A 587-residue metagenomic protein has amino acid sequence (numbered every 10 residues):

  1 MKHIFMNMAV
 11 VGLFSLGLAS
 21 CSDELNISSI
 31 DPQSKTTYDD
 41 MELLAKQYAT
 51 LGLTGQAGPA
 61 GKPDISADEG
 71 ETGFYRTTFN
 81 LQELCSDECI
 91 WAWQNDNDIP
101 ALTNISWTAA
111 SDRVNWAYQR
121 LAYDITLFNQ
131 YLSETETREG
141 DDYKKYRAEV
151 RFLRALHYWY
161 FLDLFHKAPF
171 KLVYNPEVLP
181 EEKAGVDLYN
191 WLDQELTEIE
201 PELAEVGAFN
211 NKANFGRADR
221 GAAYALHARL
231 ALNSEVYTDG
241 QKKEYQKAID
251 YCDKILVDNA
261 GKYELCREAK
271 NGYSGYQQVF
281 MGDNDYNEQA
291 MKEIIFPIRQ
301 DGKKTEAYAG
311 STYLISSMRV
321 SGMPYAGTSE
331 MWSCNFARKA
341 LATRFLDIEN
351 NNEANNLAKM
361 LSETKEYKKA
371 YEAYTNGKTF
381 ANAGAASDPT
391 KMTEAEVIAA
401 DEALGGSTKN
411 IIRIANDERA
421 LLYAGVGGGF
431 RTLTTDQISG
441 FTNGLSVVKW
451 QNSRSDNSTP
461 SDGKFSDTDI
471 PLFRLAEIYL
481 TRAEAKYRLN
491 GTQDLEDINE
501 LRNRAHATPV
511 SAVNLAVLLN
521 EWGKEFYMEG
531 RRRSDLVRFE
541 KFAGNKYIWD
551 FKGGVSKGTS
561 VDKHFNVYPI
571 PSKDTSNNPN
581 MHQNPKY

Functional and structural regions predicted by a protein language model:
S20-I27, D40, L121-A122, G185 (+9 more regions): Long, intrinsically disordered, low-complexity segments
C21-Y75, N577-Y587: Membrane-proximal, proline-rich intrinsically disordered regions
D31-Y38, G58-Q82, A204-G221, V236-G322 (+2 more regions): Short, surface-exposed recognition loops and adjoining beta-strand edges that mediate ligand/DNA contacts, enriched
M41, A45, A49-T54, C89-F165 (+5 more regions): Conserved, well-structured interaction surfaces
I99-S106, W116, T343-R474: Flexible, polar/acidic helix-loop-strand segments at domain edges
L162-L164, P169, G207, N233-G240 (+1 more regions): Short coil/turn linking the two alpha-helices of tandem helical-hairpin repeats
